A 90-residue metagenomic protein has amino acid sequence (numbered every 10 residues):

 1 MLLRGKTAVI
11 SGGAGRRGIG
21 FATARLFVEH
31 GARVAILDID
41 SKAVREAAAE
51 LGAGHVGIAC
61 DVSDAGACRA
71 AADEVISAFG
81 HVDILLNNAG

Functional and structural regions predicted by a protein language model:
L2-A35: Canonical Rossmann dinucleotide-binding motif of NAD(H)/NADP(H)-dependent dehydrogenases/reductases, specifically
L3-R4, A53-H55, E74-N87: A glycine-rich helix->loop->beta "capping" turn within Rossmann-like NAD(P)(H)-dependent oxidoreductase domains
A8, G20, S63, A72 (+1 more regions): Ligand-binding pocket scaffold of soluble enzyme catalytic domains
V9, A35, V56-I58, L85: Conserved Rossmann-like nucleotide-binding pocket used by diverse enzymes that bind dinucleotide cofactors
F21, R25, E29, R45 (+2 more regions): Amphipathic, non-transmembrane alpha-helical secondary structure
D38, D61, D83, N87-N88: Acidic active-site catalytic centers that drive phospho-/nucleotidyl reactions and related ester hydrolyses
I39-R45, A59-D73: The beta1-alpha1 cofactor-binding region of Rossmann-like NAD(H)/NADP(H)-dependent oxidoreductases
A47-A53: Short, conserved SAM-binding/catalytic segment of Class I S-adenosyl-L-methionine-dependent methyltransferases
